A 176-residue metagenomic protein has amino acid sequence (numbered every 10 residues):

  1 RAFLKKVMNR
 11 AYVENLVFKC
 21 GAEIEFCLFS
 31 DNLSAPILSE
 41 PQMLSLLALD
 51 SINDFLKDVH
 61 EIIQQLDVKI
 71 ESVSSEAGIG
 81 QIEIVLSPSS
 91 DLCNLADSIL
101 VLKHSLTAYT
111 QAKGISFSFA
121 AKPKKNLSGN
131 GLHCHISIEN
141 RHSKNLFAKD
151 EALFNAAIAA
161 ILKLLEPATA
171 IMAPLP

Functional and structural regions predicted by a protein language model:
R1-P176: Glycine-rich, acidic/polar active-site loops that bind/position phosphate-bearing ligands
